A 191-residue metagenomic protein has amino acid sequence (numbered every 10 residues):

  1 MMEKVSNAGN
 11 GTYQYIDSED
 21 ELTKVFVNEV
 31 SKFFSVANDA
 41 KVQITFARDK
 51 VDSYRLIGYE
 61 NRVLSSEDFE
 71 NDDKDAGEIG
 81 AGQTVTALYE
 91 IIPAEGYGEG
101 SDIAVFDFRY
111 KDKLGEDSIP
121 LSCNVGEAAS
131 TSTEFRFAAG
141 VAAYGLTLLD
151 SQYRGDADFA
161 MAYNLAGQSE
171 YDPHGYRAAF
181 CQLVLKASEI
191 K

Functional and structural regions predicted by a protein language model:
M1-K113: Acidic, polar loop-rich interaction surfaces within structured domains
I91-K191: Conserved functional hotspot residues or short segments at active or partner-binding sites across diverse domains
